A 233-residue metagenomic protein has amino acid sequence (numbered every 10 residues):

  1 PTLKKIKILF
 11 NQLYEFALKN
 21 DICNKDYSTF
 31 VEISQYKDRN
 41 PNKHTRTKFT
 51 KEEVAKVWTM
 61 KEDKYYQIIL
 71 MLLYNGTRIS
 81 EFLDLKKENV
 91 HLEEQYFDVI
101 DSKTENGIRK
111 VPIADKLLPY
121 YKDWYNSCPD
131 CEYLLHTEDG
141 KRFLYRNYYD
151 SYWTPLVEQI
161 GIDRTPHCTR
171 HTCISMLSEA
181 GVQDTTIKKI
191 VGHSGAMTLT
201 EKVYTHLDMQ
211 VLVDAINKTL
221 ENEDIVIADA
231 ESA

Functional and structural regions predicted by a protein language model:
P1-I22, K141-Y148, I162-C168: N-terminal core-binding DNA-recognition domain of tyrosine site-specific recombinases/integrases
K4-L9, K19, C23-I79, L83 (+2 more regions): Basic, Lys/Arg- and aromatic-enriched nucleic-acid-binding interface segment
K19, Q67-L70, Y74, E81 (+3 more regions): C-terminal catalytic core of tyrosine-transesterase DNA break-rejoin enzymes
K25, E93, D98-D101, L118-S151: Major-groove DNA-contacting interfaces characterized by cationic-aromatic clusters
E32-Q35, E53, N75, D84-D123: Conserved tyrosine-mediated DNA breakage-rejoining catalytic core shared by Y-recombinases
T59, V111, N126-Y133, G140-R142 (+2 more regions): Short, basic (Lys/Arg/His-rich) helix/loop patches that form interaction surfaces in the mid-to-C-terminal regions
E94, E105, D115, D123 (+3 more regions): C-terminal secondary-structure termini that scaffold catalytic or DNA-interacting sites
E94-I100, T165, M176, K188-G192 (+2 more regions): Short functional hotspots where side chains directly engage DNA or cofactors
